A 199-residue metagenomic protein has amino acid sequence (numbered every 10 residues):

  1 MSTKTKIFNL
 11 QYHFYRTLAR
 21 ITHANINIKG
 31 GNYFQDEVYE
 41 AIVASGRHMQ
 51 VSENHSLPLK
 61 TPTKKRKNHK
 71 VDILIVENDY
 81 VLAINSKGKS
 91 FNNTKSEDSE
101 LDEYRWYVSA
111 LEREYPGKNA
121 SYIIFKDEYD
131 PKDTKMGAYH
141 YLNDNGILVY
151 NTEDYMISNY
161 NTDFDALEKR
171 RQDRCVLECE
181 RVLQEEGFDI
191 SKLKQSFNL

Functional and structural regions predicted by a protein language model:
M1-Q50, P62-K64, L199: Interdomain/boundary linker segments immediately adjacent to catalytic/signaling cores
K6-L10, A138-L199: Non-catalytic C-terminal interaction segments of nucleic acid-processing enzymes
I21-N25, L57-P62, G88-D98: Surface-exposed cleft-lining segments at the edges of enzyme active sites
A24-G30, E40-N54, N93, V176-L199: Charged, terminal alpha-helix-loop-beta segments that serve as non-catalytic nucleic-acid engagement and/or assembly
K29, Y33, E37, N68 (+1 more regions): Short, well-structured alpha-helical interface segments that form or flank functional binding sites
G46-R66, K70, S90: A broadly used, surface-exposed interaction patch
R66-I84: Active-site beta-strand-loop-beta-strand hairpin of nuclease catalytic cores that positions key catalytic residues
V81-L82, S86-V149: Catalytic cores of nucleic-acid endonucleases
